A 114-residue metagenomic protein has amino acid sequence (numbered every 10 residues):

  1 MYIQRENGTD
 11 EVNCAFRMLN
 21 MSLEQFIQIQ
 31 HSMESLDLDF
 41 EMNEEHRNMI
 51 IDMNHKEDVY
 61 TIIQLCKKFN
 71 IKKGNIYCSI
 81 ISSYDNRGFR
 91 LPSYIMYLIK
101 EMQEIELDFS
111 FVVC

Functional and structural regions predicted by a protein language model:
M1-C114: Acidic (Asp/Glu-rich) sequence patches and key acidic residues that form negatively charged surfaces used
